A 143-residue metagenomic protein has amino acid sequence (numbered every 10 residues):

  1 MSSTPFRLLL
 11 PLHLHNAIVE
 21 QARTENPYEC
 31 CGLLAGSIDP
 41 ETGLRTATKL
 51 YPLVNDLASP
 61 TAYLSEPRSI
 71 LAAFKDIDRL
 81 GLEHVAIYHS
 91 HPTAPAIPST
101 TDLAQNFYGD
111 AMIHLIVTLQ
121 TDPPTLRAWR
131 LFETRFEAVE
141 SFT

Functional and structural regions predicted by a protein language model:
M1-H84, T93-T143: Conserved beta-strand-loop surface patch within small alpha/beta domains used for substrate/adaptor or ligand engagement
I87: Conserved, mostly hydrophobic/aromatic
S90: Short, well-ordered beta-to-alpha junction loops that form the rim of enzyme active sites and present histidine/acidic
